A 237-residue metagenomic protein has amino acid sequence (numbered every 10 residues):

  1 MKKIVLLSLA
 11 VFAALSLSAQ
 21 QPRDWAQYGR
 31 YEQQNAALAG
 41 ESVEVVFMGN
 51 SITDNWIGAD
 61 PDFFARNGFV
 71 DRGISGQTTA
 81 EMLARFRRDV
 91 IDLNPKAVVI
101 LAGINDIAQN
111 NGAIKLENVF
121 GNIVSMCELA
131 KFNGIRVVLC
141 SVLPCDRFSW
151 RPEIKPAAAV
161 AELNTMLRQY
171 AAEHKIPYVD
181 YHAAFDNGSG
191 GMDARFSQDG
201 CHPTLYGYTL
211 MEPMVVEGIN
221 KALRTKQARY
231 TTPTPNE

Functional and structural regions predicted by a protein language model:
M1-I4: Positively charged n-region of N-terminal signal peptides that target proteins for export
A10-S18: Hydrophobic h-region of N-terminal signal peptides that target proteins for export in Gram-negative bacteria
V11, L143-E237: Catalytic His-Asp segment of secreted/periplasmic serine-dependent ester chemistry enzymes
A19-A97: Serine-esterase "nucleophile elbow" of acetyl-processing enzymes
R72-S75, A102-G103, I107, N111: Cell-envelope and extracellular/periplasmic
Q77-A84, A113-N122: Glycine-rich anion/phosphate-binding loops
L101-I107, C127-A161: Active-site segments of SGNH/GDSL-like serine hydrolases that catalyze O-acetyl group transfer/hydrolysis on lipids
L116-C140, M166-I176: Charged, glycine-enriched surface loops/patches that mediate electrostatic binding to polyanionic ligands
